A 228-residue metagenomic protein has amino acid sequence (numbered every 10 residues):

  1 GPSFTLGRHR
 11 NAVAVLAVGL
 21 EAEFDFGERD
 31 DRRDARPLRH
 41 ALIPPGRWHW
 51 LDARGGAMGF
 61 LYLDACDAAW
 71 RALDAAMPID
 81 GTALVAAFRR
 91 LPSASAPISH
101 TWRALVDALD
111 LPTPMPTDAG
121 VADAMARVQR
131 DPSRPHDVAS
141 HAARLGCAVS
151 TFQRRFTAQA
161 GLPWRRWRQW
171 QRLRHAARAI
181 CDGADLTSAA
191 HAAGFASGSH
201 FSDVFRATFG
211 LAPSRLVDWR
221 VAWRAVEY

Functional and structural regions predicted by a protein language model:
G1-A76: N-terminal regulatory/effector-sensing and dimerization cores that precede helix-turn-helix DNA-binding domains
I43-R134: Compact structured core domains
L109-G120, R154, G161-Q171: Short, Lys/Arg-enriched anionic-surface-contact patches
A124-H136, F156, A160, A177-D185 (+1 more regions): Basic, amphipathic alpha-helical hairpins
A139-R168, A190-A212: Basic/polar phosphate-binding segments, predominantly the helix-turn-helix DNA-binding elements of transcriptional
W167, L173-A179, T187-S188, T208: Glycine/small-residue-rich hydrophobic helix-like segments
C181, A192, D203-Y228: …primarily DNA-binding HTH/wHTH and HhH modules…
